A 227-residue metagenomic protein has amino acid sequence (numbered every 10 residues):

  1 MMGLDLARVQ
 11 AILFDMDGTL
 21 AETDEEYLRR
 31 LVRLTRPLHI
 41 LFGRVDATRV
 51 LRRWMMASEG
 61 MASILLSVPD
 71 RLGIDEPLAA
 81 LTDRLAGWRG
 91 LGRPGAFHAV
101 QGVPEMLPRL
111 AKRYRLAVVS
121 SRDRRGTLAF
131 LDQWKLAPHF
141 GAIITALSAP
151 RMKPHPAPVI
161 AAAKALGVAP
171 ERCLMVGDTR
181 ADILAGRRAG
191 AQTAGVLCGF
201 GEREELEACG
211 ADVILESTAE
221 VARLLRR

Functional and structural regions predicted by a protein language model:
M1-I12, P108, Y114, R124 (+1 more regions): Asp-based, Mg2+/Mn2+-dependent phosphohydrolase catalytic module
L4-P104, K112: N-terminal helical cap/lid subdomain that shapes the substrate entry/recognition surface in HAD-like hydrolases
T19, S120, D178: Conserved G/P- and acidic residue-centered "switch" motifs that form tight phosphate/ATP-binding loops in soluble
E22, V118-S120, G195: Hydrophobic residues in well-ordered beta-strands that form the structural core
R44, A79, F97, S121 (+2 more regions): Non-catalytic, surface-exposed connector residues within folded enzymatic/regulatory domains
